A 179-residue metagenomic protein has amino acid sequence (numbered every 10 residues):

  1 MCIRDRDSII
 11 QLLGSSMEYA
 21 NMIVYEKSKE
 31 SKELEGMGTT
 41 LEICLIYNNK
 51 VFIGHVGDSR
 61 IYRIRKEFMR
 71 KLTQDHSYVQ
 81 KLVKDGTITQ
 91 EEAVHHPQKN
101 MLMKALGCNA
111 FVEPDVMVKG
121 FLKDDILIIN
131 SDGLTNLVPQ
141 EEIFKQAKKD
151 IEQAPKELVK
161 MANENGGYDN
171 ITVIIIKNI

Functional and structural regions predicted by a protein language model:
M1-I179: PP2C/PPM-type serine/threonine phosphatase catalytic domain
